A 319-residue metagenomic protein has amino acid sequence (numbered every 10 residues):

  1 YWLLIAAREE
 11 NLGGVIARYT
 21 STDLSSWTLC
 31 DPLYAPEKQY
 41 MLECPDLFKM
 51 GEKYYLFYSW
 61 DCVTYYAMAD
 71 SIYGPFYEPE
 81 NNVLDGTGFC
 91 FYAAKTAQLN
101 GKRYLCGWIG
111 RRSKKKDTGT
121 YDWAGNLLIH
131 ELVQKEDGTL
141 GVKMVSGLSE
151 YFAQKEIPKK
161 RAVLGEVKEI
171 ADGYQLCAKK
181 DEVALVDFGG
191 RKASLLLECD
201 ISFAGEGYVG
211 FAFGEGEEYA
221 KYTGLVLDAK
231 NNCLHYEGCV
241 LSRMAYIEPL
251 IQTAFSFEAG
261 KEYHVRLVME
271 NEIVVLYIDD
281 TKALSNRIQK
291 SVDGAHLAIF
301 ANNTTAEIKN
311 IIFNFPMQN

Functional and structural regions predicted by a protein language model:
Y1-E43, K49-G88, I109-G165, N271 (+2 more regions): Beta-rich carbohydrate-recognition and catalytic domains
C44-D46, A93-K95: Conserved beta-strand position repeated once per blade in WD40 beta-propeller domains
L47, L197-I201, G260-I278: Short tryptophan-centered beta-strand motifs in secreted/extracellular beta-sheet-rich domains of glycan-recognition
V83, V183-G190, I251-F257, R287: Beta-strand-rich interaction surfaces with strong enrichment in secreted/lumenal proteins
D172-L241: Secretory/extracellular carbohydrate-interaction modules and structurally similar beta-sandwich "look-alikes"
L241-H264: Short, aromatic/His-centered strand-loop micro-motif at the edge of beta-sheets
L267, I311-F313: Extracellular beta-strand elements of beta-rich domains used for carbohydrate recognition/degradation or cell-matrix
D280-L297, A301: Short, solvent-exposed beta-strand-to-loop segments that form ligand-recognition rims of beta-rich domains
